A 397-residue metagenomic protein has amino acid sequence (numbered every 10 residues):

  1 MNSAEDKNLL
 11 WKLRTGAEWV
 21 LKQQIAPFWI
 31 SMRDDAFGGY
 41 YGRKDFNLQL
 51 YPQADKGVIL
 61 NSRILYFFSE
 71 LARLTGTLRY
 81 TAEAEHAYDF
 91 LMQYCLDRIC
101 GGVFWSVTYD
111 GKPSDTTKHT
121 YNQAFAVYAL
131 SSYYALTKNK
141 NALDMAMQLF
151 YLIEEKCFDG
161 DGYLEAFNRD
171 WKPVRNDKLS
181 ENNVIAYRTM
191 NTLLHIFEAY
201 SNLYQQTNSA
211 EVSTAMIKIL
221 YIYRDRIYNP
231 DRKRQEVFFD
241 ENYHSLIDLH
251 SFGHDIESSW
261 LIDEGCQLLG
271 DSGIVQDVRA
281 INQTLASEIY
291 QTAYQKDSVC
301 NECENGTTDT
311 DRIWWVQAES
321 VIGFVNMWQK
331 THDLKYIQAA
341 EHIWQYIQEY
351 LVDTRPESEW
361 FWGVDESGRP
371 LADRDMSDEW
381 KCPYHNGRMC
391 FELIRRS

Functional and structural regions predicted by a protein language model:
M1-S397: Glycan-recognition and catalytic cores of secretory/periplasmic carbohydrate-active enzymes
